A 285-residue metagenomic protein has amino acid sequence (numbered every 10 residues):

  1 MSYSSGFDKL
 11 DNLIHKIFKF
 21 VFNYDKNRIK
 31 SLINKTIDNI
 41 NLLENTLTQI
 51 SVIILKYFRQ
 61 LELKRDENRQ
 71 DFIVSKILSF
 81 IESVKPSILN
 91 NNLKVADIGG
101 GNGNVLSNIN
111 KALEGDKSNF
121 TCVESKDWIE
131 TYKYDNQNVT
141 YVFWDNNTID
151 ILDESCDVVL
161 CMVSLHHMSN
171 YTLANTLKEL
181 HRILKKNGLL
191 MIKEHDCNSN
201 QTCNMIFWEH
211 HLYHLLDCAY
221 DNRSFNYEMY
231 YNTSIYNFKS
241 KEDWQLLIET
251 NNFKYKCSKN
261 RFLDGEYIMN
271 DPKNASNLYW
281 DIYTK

Functional and structural regions predicted by a protein language model:
S2-F58: N-terminal, positively charged/glycine-rich alpha-helical extensions of SAM-dependent methyltransferases
D38-S87: Class I SAM-dependent methyltransferase Rossmann-like catalytic core, especially the SAM/SAH-binding loop
A96, G100-T148: Class I SAM-dependent methyltransferase SAM/SAH-binding core
I149-V159: A short acidic, Gly/Pro-enriched loop at the edge of an enzyme's catalytic core that lines a small-molecule cofactor
V158-Y171: A short SAM/SAH-binding and catalytic strip from SAM-dependent methyltransferases
A174-K186: A short glycine-rich, Lys/Arg-flanked "PGG" loop and its adjoining helix->strand segment in the class I
K193-N251, C257-F262: C-terminal alpha-helical "lid/dimerization" subdomain adjacent to the S-adenosyl-L-methionine
N251-F253, K259-K285: Core SAM-dependent methyltransferase catalytic element
